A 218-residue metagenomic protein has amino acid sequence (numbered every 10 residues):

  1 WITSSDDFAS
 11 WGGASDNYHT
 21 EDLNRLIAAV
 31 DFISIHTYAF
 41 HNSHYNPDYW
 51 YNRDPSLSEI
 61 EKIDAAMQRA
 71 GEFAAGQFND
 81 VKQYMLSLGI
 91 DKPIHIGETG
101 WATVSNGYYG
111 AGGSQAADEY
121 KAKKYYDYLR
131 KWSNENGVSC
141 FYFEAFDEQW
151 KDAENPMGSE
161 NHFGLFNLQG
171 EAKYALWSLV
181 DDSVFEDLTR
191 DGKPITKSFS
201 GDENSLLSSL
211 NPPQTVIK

Functional and structural regions predicted by a protein language model:
W1-I96, A102, N106: Noncatalytic carbohydrate-binding groove/subsite architecture in carbohydrate-active enzymes
I94-E98, F141-E144: Short beta-strand segments at enzyme active-site cores
G107-Y128, W132-K218: Aromatic-rich peripheral "rim/lid" segments of glycoside hydrolase catalytic domains that contact and position glycan
